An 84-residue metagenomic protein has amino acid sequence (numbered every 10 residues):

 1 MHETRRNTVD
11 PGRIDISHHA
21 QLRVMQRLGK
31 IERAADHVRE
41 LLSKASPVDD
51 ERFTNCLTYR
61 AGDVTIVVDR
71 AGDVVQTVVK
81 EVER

Functional and structural regions predicted by a protein language model:
M1-R84: Ribonuclease/tRNase effector modules and their secretory precursors
